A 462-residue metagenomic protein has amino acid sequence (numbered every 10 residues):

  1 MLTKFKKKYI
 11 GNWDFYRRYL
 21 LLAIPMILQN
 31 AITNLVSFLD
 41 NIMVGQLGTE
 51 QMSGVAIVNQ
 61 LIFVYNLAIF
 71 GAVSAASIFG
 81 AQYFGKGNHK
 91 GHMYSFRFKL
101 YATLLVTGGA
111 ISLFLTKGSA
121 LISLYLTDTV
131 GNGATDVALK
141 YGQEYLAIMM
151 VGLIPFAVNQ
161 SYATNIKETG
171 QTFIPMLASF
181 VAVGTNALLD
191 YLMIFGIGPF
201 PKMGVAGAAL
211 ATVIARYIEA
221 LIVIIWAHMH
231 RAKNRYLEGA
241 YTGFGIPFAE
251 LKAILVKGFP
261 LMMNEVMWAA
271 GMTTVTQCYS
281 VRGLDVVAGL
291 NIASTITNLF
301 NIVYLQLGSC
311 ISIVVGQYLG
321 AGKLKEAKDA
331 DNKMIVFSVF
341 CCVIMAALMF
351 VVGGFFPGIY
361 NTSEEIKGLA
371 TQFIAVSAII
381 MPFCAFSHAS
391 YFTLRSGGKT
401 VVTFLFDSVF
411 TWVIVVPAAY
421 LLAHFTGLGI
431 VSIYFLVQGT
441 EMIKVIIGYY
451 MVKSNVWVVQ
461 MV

Functional and structural regions predicted by a protein language model:
M1-A23, G80-G152, F200-F259, V315-I380 (+1 more regions): Short alpha-helical transmembrane segments in multi-pass integral membrane proteins
I10-I42, Q46-L47, F63-F79, T107-I111 (+5 more regions): N-terminal transmembrane alpha-helices
L21-D40, I148, N159, A182 (+5 more regions): Transmembrane helical elements of multi-pass membrane transporters/channels
I27, A31, L35, L39 (+18 more regions): Generic alpha-helical transmembrane segments of integral inner-membrane proteins, especially permease/transport modules
A31, L35-S53, I122-D136, L192-M203 (+5 more regions): Helix-terminus/linker motif at the lipid-water interface of multi-pass membrane proteins
T49-Q60, G142, L146, A209 (+3 more regions): Small-residue hotspots at the loop-to-helix junctions and early N-terminal turns of transmembrane alpha-helices
M52-S112, F156-P175, V287-G353, C384-T403: Small-residue-rich hydrophobic transmembrane alpha-helices
V73, S77, I148-E168, P175-V183 (+6 more regions): Short runs within selected transmembrane alpha-helices of multi-pass transporters and secretion channels
